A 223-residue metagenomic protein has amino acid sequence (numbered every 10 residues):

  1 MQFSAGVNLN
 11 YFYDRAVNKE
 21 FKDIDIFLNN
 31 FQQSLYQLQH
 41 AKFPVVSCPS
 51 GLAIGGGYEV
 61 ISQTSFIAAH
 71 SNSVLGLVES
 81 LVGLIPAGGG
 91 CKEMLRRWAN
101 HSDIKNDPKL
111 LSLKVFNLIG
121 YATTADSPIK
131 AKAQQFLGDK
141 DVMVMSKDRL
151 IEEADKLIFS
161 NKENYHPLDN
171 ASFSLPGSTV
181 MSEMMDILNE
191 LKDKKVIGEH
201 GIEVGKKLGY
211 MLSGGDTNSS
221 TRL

Functional and structural regions predicted by a protein language model:
M1-K22, Q32-C48, H70-V74: A structural preference for short, pocket-lining loop segments at secondary-structure junctions
Q2-A5, Q33, A53-G57, G76-L77 (+3 more regions): Flexible loop/turn segments at secondary-structure boundaries
N8, V60-I61, K130-A131: Hydrophobic/aromatic residues within transmembrane alpha-helices of multi-pass small-molecule transporters
K22-V45, G55-E59, T64, N106 (+1 more regions): Phosphate/diphosphate-binding loops
V46-I54, I119-T123: Glycine-rich beta-to-alpha transition loops that act as phosphate-gripper elements at the mouths of alpha/beta enzyme
G55-K109: CoA-thioester-processing core
F66, I119, T124-D139: Long hydrophobic segments that form regular secondary structure
N100-T123, S127, M145-L223: Intrinsically disordered, low-complexity segments enriched in small/flexible residues
